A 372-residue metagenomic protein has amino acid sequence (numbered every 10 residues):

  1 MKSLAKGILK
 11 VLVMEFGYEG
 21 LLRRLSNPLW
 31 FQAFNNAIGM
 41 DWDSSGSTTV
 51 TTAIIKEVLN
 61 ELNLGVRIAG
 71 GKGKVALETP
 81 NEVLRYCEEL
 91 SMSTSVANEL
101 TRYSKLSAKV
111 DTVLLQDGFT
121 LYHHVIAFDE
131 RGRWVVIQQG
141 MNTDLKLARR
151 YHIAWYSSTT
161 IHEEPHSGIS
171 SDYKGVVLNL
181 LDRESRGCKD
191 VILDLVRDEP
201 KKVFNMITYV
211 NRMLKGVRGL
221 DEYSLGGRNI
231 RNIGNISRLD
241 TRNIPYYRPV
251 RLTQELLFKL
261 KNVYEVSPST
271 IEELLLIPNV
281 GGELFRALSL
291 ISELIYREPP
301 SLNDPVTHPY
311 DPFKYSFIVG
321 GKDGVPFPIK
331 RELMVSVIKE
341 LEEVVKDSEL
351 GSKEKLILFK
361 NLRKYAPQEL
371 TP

Functional and structural regions predicted by a protein language model:
M1-R242, E369-P372: Structure-specific DNA junction-binding interface
I8-M14, V266-S269, F313-G321: Short acidic (Asp/Glu) and glycine-rich catalytic loops that position anionic groups and cofactors
G46-V50, N303-P305, K353-L358: Short coil/turn segments at secondary-structure boundaries
Y103-V110, Q254-L257, P268: Short linear interaction motifs
I236-E255: Active-site-proximal helix-loop elements at catalytic-domain edges
Y247-T253, V263, T270-S292: Helix-hairpin-helix
G282, R286-L350: Phosphate-backbone recognition surface of nucleic-acid-processing proteins
L341-P372: Intrinsically disordered, low-complexity, charge-dense segments enriched in Lys/Arg and Glu/Asp interspersed
